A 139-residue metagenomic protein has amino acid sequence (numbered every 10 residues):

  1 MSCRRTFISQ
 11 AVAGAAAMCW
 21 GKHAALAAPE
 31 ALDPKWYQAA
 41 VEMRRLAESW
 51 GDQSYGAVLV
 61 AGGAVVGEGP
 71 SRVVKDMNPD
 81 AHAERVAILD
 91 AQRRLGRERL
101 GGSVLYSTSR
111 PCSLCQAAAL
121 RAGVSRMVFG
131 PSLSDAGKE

Functional and structural regions predicted by a protein language model:
M1, C19-M43, A47-E48, G62: C-terminal segment of N-terminal export signals and the immediately downstream linker at the start of the mature
M1-A15: N-terminal secretory signal peptides and thylakoid transit peptides that target proteins across membranes
W50-D52: A short helix-loop-beta-strand connector motif used in the catalytic cores of GNAT acetyltransferases and, in some
Y55-V60: Short beta-strand scaffold segments in enzyme catalytic cores
G67-E139: Zn2+-dependent cytidine deaminase-like catalytic core
